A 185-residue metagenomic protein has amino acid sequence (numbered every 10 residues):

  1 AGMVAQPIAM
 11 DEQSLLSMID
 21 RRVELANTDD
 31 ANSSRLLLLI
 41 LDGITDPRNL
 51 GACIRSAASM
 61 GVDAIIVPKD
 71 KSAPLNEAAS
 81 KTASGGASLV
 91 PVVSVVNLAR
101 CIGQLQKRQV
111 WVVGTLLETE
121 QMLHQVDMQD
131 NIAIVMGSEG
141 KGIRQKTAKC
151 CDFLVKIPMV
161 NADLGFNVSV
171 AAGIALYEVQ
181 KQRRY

Functional and structural regions predicted by a protein language model:
A1-M3, D20-M122: RNA substrate-binding interface of SAM-dependent RNA methyltransferases
G2, S59, A64, P74 (+2 more regions): Structured adenosyl-cofactor binding patch, chiefly the S-adenosyl-L-methionine
A9-M10: Conserved beta/loop motifs at nucleotide-recognition and modification sites
S14-L15: Acidic-enriched and Gly/Ser
V113-V168: Active-site/ligand-binding-proximal alpha/beta "capping" segment
